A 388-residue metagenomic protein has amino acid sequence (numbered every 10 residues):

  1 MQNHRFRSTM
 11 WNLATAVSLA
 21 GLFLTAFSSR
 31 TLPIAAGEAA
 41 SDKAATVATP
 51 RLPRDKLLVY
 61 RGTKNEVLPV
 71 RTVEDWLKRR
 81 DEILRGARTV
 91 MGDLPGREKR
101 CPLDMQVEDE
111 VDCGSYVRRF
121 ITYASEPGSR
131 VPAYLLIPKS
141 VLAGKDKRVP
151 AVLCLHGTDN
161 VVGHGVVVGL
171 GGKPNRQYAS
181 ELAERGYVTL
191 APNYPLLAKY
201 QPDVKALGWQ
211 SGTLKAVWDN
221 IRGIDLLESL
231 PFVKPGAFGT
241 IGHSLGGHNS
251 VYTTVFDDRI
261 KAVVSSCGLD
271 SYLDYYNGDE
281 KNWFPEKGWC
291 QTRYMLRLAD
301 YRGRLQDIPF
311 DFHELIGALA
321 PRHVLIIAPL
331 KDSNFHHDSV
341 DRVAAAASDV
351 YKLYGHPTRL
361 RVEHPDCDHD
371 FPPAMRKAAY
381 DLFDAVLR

Functional and structural regions predicted by a protein language model:
Q2-S18, S29: Bacterial N-terminal signal peptides that target proteins for export
L32-L94: N-terminal pre-domain segments of enzymes
D81, L94-K147: N-terminal cap/lid segment of alpha/beta-hydrolase-fold proteins
A143-S229, G236, Y276-N277: Cap/lid segment of the alpha/beta-hydrolase catalytic domain
R222-N282: Primarily recognizes the serine-hydrolase "nucleophile elbow" in alpha/beta-hydrolase and SGNH/GDSL folds
S265-L315, H336, V340-A344, K352-H356: Mobile cap/lid helix-loop segments that gate and shape the active-site cleft of serine hydrolases
A320-H337, D366: Conserved strand-to-loop "acid loop" that flanks and positions the catalytic carboxylate
A344-R388: C-terminal catalytic histidine-bearing segment of alpha/beta-hydrolase fold enzymes
